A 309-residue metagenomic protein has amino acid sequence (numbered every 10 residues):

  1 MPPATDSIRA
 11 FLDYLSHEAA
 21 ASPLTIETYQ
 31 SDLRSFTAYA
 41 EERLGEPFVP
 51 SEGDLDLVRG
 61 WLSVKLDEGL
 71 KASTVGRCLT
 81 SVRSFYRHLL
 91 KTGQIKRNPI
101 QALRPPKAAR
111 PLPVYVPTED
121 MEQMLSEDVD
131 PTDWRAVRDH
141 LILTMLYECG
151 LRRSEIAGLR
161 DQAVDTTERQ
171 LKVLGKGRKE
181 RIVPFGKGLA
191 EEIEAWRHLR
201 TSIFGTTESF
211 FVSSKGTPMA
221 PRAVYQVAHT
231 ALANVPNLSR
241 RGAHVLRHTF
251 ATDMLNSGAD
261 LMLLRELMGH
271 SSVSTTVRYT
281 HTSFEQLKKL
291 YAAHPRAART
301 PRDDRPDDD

Functional and structural regions predicted by a protein language model:
M1-D309: Conserved catalytic core of the tyrosine transesterase superfamily
